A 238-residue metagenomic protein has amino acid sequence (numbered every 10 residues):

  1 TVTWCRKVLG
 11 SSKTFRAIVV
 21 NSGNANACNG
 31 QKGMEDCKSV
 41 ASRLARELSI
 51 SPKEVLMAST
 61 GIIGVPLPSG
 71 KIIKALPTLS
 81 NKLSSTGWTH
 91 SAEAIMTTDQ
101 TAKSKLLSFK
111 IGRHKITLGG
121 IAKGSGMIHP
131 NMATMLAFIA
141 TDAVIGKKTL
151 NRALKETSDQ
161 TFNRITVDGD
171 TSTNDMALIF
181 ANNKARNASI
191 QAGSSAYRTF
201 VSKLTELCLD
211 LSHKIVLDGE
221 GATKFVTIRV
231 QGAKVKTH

Functional and structural regions predicted by a protein language model:
T1-L9, M34-L48, N151-R164, L204-S212: Short, well-ordered amphipathic alpha-helical segments that serve as non-catalytic structural scaffolds within diverse
V2-M57, T78: Small-residue-rich
L9-G10, D168-D170, L217-E220: Replace "in large, NTP-powered and nucleic-acid-processing enzymes" with "in large, NTP-powered factors and other
S11-S12, A27-G30, K103-S104, L118 (+4 more regions): Short glycine/serine/threonine-rich phosphate/pyrophosphate-binding segments that cradle anionic phosphate groups
I18, S22-Q31, K53-I73, T166-S189 (+1 more regions): Short, surface-exposed loop/turn segments at secondary-structure boundaries that line and modulate
K38-Q160, S172: Glycine-rich, mobile lid/loop segments that gate access to catalytic sites or pores
M127, N163, V167, D210-D218: Conserved helix-loop functional segments at active or binding sites
N182-H238: A glycine- and small/hydrophobic-rich beta-loop-beta segment that serves as a flexible "lid/hinge" or phosphate-binding
